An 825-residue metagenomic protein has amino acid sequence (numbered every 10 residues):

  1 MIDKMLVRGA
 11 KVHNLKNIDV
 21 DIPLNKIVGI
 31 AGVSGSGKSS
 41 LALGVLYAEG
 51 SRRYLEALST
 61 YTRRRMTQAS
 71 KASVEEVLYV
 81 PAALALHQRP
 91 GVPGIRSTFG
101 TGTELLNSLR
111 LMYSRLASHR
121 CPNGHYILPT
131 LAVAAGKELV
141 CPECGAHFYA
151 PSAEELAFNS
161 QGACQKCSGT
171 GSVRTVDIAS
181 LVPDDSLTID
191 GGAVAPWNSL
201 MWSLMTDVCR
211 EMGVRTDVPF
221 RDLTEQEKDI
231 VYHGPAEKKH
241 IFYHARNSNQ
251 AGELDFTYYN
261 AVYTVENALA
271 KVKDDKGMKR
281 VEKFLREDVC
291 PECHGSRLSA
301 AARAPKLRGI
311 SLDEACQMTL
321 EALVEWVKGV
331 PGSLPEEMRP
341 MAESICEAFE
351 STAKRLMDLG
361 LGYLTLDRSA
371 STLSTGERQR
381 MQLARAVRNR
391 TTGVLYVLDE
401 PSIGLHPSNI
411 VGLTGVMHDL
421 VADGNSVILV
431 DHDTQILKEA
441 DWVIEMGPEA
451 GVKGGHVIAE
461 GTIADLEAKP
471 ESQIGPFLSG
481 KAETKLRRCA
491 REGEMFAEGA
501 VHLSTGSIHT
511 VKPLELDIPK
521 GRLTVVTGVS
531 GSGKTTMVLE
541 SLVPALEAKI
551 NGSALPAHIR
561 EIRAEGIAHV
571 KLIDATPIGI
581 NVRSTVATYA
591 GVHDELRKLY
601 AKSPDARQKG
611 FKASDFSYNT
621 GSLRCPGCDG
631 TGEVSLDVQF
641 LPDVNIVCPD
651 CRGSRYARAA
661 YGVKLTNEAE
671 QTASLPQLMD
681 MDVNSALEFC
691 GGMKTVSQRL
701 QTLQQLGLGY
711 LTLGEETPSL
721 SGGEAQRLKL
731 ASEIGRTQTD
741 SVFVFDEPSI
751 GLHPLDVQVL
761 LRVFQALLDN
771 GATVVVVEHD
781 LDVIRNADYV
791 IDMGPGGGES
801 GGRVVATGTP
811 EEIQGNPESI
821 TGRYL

Functional and structural regions predicted by a protein language model:
M1-L825: Conserved phosphate-binding elements of NTP-dependent enzyme cores
